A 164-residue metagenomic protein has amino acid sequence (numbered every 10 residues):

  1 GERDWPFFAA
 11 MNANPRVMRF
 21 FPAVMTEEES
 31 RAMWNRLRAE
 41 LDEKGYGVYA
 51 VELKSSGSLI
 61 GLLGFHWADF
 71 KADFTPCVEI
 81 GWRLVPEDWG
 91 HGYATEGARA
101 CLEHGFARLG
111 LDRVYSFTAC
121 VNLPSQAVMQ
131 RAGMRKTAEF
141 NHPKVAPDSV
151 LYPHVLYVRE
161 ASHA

Functional and structural regions predicted by a protein language model:
G1-P6, M11-M18, E52-A164: Acyl-donor (CoA/ACP) binding surface of acyl/acetyltransferases
R16-R38, G47-Y49: Conserved GNAT-fold acetyl-CoA-binding loop/helix
D42-E43: Soluble sensory domains of the PAS superfamily and closely related sensory modules
